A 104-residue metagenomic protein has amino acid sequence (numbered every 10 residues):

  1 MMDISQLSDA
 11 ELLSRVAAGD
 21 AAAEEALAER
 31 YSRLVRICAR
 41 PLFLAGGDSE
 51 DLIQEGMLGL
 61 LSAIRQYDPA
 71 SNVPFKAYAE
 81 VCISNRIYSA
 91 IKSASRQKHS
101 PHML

Functional and structural regions predicted by a protein language model:
M1-R96: Alpha-helical promoter-recognition and RNA polymerase-docking modules of transcription initiation factors, dominated by
S100-L104: Internal acidic/polar
